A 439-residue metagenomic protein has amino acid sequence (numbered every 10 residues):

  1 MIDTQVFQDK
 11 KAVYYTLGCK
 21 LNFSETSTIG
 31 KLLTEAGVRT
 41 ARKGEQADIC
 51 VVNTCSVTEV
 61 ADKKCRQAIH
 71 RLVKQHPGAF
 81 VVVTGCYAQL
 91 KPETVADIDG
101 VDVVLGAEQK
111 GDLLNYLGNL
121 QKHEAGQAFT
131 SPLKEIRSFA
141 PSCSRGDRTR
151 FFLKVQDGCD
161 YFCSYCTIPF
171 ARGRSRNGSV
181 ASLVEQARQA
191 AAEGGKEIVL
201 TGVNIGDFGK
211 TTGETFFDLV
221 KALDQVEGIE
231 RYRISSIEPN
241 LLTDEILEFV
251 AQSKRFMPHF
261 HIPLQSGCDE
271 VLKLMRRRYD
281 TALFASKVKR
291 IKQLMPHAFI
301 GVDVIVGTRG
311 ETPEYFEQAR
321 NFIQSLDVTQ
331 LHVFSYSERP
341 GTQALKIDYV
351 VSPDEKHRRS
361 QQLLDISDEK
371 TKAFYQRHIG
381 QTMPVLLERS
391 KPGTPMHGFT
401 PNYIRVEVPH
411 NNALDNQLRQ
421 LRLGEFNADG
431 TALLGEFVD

Functional and structural regions predicted by a protein language model:
M1-D207, K221, E245, F260 (+6 more regions): Proteins enriched for Cys/Gly/acidic motifs involved in redox and nucleic-acid/cofactor modification
A61-K63, R174-S179, G209-E214, L274-R277 (+3 more regions): Short, solvent-exposed loop/turn segments at secondary-structure boundaries
V81-V82, L90-K91, A192-E314, Q324: Conserved SAM/AdoMet-binding glycine-rich loop
G111, Y161, G173, G206 (+4 more regions): Glycine-centered loop/turn positions within well-structured domains that cap or flank conserved ligand/cofactor-binding
C143-S144, E248-Q252, L264, Y375-R377 (+2 more regions): Replace "in large, NTP-powered and nucleic-acid-processing enzymes" with "in large, NTP-powered factors and other
G146-T149, C159-D160, F256, S266 (+5 more regions): Short flexible coil/turn linkers enriched for glycine and charged/polar residues that connect secondary-structure
I262, D303, I323, L331 (+3 more regions): Hydrophobic, well-ordered secondary-structure elements that form the walls of internal hydrophobic environments
K346-D439: Terminal RNA-binding accessory module
